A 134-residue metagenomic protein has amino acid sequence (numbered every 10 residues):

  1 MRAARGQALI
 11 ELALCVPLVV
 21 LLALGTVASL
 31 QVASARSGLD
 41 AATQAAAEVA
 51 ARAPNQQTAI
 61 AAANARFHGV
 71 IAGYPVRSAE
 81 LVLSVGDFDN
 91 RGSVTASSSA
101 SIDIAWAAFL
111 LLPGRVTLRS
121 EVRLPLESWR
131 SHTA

Functional and structural regions predicted by a protein language model:
M1-N64: Alpha-helical assembly-interface signal, strongest on the long, hydrophobic N-terminal helix that forms
R52, Q56-A134: Short, conserved structural patches
